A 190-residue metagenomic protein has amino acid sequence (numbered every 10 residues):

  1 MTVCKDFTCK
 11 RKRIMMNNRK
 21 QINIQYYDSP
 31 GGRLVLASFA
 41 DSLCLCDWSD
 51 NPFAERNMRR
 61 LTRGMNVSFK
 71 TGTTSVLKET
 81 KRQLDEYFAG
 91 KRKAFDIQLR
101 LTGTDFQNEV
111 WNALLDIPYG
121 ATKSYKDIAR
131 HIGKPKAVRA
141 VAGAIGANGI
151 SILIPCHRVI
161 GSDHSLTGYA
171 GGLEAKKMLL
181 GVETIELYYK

Functional and structural regions predicted by a protein language model:
T2-P135, V182, E186-K190: Basic nucleic-acid-binding alpha-helical/helix-turn surface characteristic of O6-alkylguanine DNA
R59, R139, K177: Active-site phosphate/pyrophosphate- and oxyanion-stabilizing loops and adjacent acidic/basic residues in soluble
R139-N148: Regulatory, non-catalytic segments
L153: Major-groove DNA-recognition helix of helix-turn-helix-type DNA-binding domains
C156: Short cysteine clusters
S162-K190: …primarily DNA-binding HTH/wHTH and HhH modules…
